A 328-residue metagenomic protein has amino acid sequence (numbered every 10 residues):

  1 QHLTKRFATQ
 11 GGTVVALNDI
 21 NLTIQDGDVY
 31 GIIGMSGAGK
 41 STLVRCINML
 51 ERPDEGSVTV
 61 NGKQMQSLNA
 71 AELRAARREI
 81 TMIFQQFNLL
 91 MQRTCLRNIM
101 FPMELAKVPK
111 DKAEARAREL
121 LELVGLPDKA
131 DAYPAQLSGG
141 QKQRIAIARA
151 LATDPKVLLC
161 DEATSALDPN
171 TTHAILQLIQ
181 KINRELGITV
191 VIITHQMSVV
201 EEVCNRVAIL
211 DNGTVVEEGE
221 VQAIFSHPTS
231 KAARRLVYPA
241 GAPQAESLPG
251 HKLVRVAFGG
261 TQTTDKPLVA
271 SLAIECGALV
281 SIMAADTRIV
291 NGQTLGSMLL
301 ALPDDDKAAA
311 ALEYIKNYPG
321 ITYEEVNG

Functional and structural regions predicted by a protein language model:
G11-V14, M65-T81, K110-D111, I224-P228: ABC ATPase NBD coupling module
N48: Helix-to-loop junction immediately C-terminal to a conserved catalytic motif
K63-Q64, M100, E104, D111-D128: Conserved ABC ATPase "signature" region
A132-A135, T153, C160: Conserved signature/switch motifs of ABC ATPase nucleotide-binding domains
V200-E202: A short, surface-exposed alpha-helical micro-motif characterized by mixed small hydrophobic and charged/polar residues
E218-G219, H227: ABC ATPase "signature
